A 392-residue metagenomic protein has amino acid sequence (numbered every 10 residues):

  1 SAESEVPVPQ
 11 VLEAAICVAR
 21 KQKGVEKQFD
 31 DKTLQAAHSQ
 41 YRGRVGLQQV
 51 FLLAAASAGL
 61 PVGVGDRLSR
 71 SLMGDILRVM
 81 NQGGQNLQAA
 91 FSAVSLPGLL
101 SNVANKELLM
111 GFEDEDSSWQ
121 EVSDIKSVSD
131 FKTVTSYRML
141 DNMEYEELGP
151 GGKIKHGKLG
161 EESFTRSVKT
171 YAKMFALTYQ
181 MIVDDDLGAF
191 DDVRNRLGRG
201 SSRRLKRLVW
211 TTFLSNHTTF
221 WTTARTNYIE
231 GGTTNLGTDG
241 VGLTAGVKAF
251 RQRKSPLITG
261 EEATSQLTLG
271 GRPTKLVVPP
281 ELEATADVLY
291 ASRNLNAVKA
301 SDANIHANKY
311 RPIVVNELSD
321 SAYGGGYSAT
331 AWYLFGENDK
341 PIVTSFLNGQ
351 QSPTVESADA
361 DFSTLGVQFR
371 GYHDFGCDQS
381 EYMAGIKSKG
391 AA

Functional and structural regions predicted by a protein language model:
S1-V94, G385-A392: Intrinsically disordered, low-complexity terminal tails
P7, S163-S167, A189: Secondary-structure capping and boundary motifs in well-ordered enzyme cores
N81-Y171: Assembly/oligomerization interface modules of large self-assembling protein complexes
H156-K169, G246-E262: Structured alpha-helical segments in the cores of large, soluble enzyme domains
V168-A172, G271, T364: Short, solvent-exposed loop/turn segments at the edges of secondary structure
K173, L177-D192, R196-T259, K309: Alpha-helical scaffold segments that mediate packing/assembly in large oligomeric complexes
T226, E230-V241, A245-T259, R272-K275 (+1 more regions): Sequence/fold signature of self-assembling virion shell proteins
T264-P273: Short gly/pro-enriched beta-turn/loop segments at secondary-structure junctions
